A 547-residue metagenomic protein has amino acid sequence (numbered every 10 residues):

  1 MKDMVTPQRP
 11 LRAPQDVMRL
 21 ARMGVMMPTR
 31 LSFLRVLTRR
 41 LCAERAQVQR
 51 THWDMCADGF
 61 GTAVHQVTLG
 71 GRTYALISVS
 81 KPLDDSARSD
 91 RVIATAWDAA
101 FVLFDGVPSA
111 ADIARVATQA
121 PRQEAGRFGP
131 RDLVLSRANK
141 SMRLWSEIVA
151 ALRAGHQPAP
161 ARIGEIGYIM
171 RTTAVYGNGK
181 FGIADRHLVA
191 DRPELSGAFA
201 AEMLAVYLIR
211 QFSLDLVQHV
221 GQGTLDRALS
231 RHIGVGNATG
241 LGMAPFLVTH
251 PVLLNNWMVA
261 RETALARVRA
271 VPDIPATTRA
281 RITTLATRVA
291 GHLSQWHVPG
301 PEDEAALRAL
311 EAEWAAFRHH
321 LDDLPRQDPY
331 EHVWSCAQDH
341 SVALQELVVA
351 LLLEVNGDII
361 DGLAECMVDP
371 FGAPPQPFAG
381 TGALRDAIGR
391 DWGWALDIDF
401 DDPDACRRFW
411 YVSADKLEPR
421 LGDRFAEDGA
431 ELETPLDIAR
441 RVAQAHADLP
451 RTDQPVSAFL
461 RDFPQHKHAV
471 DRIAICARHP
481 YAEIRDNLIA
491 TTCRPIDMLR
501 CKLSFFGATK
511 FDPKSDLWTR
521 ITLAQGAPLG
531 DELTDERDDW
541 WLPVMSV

Functional and structural regions predicted by a protein language model:
K2-T68: Charged, amphipathic alpha-helical stretches
V5-V25, D58-F60, S78, D273 (+8 more regions): Long, solvent-exposed non-transmembrane regions
R30-R40, A94-G167, V271, A524-W541 (+1 more regions): Ampiphathic alpha-helical segments that act as solvent-exposed interaction surfaces
L31-R39, A43-F60, R127-I169, G179-L188 (+5 more regions): Short glycine-rich, low-complexity/disordered patches
G71-P130, I183-H187, G197-H250, L254-T263 (+10 more regions): Intrinsically disordered, low-complexity regulatory segments enriched in Ser/Thr/Pro and charged residues
E202, G236, W257, E313-H320 (+4 more regions): An N-terminal assembly and electron-transfer interface module characteristic of large anaerobic redox and radical
L254-I282, A290-H332, Q338: Long amphipathic alpha-helical coiled-coil/heptad-repeat bundle
L307, P325-Q327, S335-K514: Intrinsically disordered, low-complexity segments enriched in Gly and acidic/Ser/Thr residues that form flexible
